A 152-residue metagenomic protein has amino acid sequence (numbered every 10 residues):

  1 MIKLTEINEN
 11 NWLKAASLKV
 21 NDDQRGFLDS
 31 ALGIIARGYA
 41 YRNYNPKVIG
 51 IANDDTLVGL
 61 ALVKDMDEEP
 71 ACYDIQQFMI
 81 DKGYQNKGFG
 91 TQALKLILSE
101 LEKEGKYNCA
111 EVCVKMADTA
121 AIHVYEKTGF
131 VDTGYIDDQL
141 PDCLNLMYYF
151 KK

Functional and structural regions predicted by a protein language model:
I2-G83, L96, E100, E104 (+2 more regions): Acetyl-CoA-dependent GNAT
D55, G59, G90, G129: Conserved phosphate-binding and hydrolysis motifs of nucleotide-dependent enzymes
L62, Q77-F78, A93, V112 (+2 more regions): Conserved short hydrophobic patches within well-ordered secondary structure
I80, N86-S99, H123, K127: Conserved acetyl-CoA-binding loop-helix of GNAT-fold acetyltransferases
K87, E104-N108: Short coil/turn segments at alpha/beta junctions that flank glycine-rich nucleotide-binding fingerprints
N108-I122, E126-T128, Y135-K152: C-terminal "cap" of GNAT-fold acetyltransferases
